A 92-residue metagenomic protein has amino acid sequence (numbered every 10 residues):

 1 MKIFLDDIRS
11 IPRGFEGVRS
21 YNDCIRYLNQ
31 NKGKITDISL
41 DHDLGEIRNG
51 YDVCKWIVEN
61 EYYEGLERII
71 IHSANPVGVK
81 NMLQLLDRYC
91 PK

Functional and structural regions predicted by a protein language model:
M1-K92: Catalytic phosphate/metal-binding cores of nucleic-acid and nucleotide-processing enzymes, i.e., regions that mediate
